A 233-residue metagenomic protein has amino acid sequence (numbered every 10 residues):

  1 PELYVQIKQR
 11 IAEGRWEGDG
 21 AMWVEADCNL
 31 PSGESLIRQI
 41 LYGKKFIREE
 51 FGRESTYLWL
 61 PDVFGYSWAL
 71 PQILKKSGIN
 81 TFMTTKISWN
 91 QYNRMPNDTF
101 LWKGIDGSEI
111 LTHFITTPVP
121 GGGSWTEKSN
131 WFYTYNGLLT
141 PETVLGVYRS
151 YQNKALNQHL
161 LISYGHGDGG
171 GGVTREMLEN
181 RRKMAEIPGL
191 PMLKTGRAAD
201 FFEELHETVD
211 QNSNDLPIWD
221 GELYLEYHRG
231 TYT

Functional and structural regions predicted by a protein language model:
P1-T233: Catalytic-domain carbohydrate-binding cleft regions of carbohydrate-active enzymes
